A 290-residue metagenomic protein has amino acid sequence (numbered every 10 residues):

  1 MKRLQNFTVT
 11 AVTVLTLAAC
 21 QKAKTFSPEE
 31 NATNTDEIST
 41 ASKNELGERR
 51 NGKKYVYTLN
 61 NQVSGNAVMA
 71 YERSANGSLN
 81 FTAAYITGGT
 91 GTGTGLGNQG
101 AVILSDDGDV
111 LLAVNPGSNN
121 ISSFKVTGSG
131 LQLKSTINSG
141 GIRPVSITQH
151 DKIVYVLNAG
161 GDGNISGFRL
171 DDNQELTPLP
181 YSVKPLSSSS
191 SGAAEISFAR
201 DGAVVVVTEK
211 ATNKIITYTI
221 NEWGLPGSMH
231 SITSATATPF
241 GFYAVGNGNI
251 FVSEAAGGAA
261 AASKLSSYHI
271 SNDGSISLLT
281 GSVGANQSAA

Functional and structural regions predicted by a protein language model:
R3-L4, T10, A19-N51: Bacterial Sec-dependent N-terminal signal peptides
E45-R73, A83-D107: Beta-strand-rich domains and repeat architectures in extracellular enzymes and scaffolds, especially beta-propellers
G47-E48, G88-D106, S139-D151, K184-V204 (+3 more regions): Beta-rich, blade/repeat-based domains predominating in secreted/periplasmic proteins but also intracellular
K53-V56, D109-L111, V154, A203-V205 (+1 more regions): Structural hallmark of WD40 beta-propellers
L59-N61, M69-S74, T82, V114 (+12 more regions): A structural feature that tracks compact, well-ordered secondary-structure segments with a strong bias toward
Q99-L133: Post-signal peptide N-terminal segment of secreted/secretory-pathway proteins
K134-G160, N164-G167: A generic, well-ordered mixed alpha/beta core segment in the N-terminal half of proteins
